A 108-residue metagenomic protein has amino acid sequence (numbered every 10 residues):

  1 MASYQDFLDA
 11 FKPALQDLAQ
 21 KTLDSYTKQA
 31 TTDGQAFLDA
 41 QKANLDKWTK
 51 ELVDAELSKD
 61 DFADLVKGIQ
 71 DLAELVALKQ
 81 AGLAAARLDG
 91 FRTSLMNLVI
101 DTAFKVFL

Functional and structural regions predicted by a protein language model:
M1-L108: Cationic, hydrophobic amphipathic alpha-helical membrane-interacting segments
